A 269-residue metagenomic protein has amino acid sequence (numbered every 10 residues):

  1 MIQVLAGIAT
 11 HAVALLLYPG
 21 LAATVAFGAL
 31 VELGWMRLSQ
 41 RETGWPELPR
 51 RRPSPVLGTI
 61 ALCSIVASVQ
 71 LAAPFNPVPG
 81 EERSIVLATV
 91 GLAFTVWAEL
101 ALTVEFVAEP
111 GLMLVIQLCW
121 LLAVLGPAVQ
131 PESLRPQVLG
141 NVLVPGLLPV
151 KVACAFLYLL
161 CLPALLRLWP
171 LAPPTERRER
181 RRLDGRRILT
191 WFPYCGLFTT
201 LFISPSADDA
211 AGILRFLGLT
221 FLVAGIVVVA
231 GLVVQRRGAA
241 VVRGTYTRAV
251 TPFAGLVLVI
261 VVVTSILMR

Functional and structural regions predicted by a protein language model:
M1-R269: Alpha-helical transmembrane segments of multi-pass membrane proteins predominantly involved in bioenergetics
